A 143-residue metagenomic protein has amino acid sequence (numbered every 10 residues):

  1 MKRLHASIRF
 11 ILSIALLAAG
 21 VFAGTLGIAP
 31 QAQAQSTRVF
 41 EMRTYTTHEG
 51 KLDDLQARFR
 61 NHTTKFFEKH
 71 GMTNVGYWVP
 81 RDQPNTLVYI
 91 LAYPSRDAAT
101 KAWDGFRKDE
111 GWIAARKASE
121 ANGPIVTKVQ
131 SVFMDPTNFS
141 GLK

Functional and structural regions predicted by a protein language model:
M1-G27: Bacterial N-terminal signal peptides that target proteins for export
A23, A32-A34: Boundary at the C-terminal end of the N-terminal hydrophobic targeting segment
Q35-T37, A57-G76, Q83, A92-F133 (+1 more regions): An amphipathic, aromatic/His-enriched active-site/gating alpha helix that lines ligand/cofactor pockets
F40-R43, V88: Active-site-flanking beta-strand signature of metal-NTP-handling nucleotidyl enzymes and homologous cyclase-like
T46, I90-A92: Short hydrophobic/aromatic beta-strand micro-patches that form the beta-sheet surface supporting nucleotide- or nucleic
T47-A57: Short, surface-exposed ligand-recognition loops at beta-strand->loop->(often short) alpha-helix junctions that present
D54, F139-L142: Short, solvent-exposed loop/turn elements at domain surfaces
